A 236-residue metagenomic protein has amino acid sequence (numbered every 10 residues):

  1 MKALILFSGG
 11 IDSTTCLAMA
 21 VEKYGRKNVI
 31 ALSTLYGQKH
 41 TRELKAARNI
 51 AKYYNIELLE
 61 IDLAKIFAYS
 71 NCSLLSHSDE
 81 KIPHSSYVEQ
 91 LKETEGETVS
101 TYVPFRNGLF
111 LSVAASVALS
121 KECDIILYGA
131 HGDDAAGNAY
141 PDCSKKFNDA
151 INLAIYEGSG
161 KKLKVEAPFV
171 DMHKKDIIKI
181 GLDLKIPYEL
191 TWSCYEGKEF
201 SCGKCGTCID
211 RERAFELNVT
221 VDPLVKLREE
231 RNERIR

Functional and structural regions predicted by a protein language model:
M1-K185: ATP-dependent adenylation/nucleotidyltransferase module used to activate substrates
M1-K2, L227-R236: Short, Lys/Arg-enriched, disordered terminal segments
G25, P187, D210-R213: Short functional micro-motifs and their immediate structural scaffolds
H40, I155, C205, T220-V221: Short, structured coil/loop segments at alpha-helix boundaries
C123, F200, G206-R231: Iron-sulfur (Fe-S) cluster-binding segments and ferredoxin-like electron-carrier domains, especially [2Fe-2S]
L184-G203: Immediate flanking context of iron-sulfur cluster ligation sites
